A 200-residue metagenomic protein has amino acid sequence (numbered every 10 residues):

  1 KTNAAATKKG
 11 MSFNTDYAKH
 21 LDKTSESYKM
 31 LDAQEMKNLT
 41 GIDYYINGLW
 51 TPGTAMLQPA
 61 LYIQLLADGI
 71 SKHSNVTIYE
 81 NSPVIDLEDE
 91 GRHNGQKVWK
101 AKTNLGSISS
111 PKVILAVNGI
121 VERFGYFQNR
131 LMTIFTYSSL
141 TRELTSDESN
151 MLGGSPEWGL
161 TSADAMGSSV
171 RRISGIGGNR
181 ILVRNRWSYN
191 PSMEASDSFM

Functional and structural regions predicted by a protein language model:
K1, V84-E88, S107-M200: Active-site substrate-recognition segment that forms the wall of the catalytic cavity or substrate channel
K1-G69: Rossmann-like flavin
A5, K102, R184: Residue-level detector of conserved, well-ordered beta-strand and adjacent loop positions that form binding/recognition
A6, G91, V117: Residues that line or immediately flank small-molecule/substrate-binding pockets and catalytic motifs
S12, D43-P111: Helical element adjacent to the flavin cofactor pocket in flavoenzyme catalytic cores
K29-D32, I78-E80, K102-T103, L115 (+1 more regions): General beta-strand structural signal in soluble alpha/beta enzymes
L31, L57, L61, Y79 (+3 more regions): Conserved active-site and cofactor/substrate-binding residues in soluble primary-metabolism enzymes
M36, K100-T103, G125: A generic local structural motif
